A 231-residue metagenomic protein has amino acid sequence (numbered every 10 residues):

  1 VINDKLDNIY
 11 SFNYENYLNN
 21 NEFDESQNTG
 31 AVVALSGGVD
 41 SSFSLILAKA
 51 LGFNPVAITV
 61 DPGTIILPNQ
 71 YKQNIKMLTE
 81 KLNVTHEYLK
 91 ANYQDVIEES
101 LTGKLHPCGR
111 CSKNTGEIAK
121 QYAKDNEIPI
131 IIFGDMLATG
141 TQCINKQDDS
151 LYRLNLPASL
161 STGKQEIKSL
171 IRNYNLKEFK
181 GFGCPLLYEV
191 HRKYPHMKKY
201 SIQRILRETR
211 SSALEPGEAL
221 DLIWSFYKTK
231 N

Functional and structural regions predicted by a protein language model:
V1-V32, L45-N231: Nucleotide-activated chemistry modules centered on ATP-dependent adenylation/adenylyltransferase
L35: Class I SAM-dependent methyltransferase "Motif I" SAM/SAH-binding loop
V39-D40: Hydrophobic/small residue at the entry helix of a nucleotide-binding pocket
